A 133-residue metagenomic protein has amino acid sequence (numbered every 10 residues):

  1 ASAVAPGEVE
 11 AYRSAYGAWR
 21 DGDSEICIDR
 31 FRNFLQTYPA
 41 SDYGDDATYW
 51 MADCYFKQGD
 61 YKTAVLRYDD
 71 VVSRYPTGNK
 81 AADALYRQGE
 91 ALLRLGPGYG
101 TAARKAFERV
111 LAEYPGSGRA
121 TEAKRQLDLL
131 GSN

Functional and structural regions predicted by a protein language model:
A1-N133: Acidic, polar-rich low-complexity tracts and alpha-helical solenoid repeat scaffolds
